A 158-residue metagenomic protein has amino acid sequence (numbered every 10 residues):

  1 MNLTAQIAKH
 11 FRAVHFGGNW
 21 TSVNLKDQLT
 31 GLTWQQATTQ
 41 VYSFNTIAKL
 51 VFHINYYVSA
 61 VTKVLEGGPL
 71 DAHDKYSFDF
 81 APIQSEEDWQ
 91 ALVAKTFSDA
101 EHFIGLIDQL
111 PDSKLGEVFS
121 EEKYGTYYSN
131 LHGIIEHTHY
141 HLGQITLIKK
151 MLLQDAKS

Functional and structural regions predicted by a protein language model:
M1-Q6, Q90-A94: Long, acidic, intrinsically disordered low-complexity segments
N2-T4, A8-F16, S22, K26-L29 (+2 more regions): Short, contiguous alpha-helical
G18-S22, F97-A100: Hydrophobic faces of stable alpha-helices that mediate helix-helix packing
I83-E117, Y128-I134: Acidic/histidine-rich alpha-helical segments that form the ligand environment of transition-metal centers
